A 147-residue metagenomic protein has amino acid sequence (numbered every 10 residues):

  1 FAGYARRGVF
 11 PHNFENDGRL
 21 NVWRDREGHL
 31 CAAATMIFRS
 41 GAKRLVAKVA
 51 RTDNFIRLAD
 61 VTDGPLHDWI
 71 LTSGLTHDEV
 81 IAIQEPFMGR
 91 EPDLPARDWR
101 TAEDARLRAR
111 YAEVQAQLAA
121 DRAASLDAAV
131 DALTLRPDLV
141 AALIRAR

Functional and structural regions predicted by a protein language model:
F1-D121, S125-D127: Mature extracellular/secreted ectodomains of secretory-pathway proteins
A132-R147: Short, low-complexity, Pro/Ser/Thr/Gly-rich segments in the mature regions of secreted, periplasmic
